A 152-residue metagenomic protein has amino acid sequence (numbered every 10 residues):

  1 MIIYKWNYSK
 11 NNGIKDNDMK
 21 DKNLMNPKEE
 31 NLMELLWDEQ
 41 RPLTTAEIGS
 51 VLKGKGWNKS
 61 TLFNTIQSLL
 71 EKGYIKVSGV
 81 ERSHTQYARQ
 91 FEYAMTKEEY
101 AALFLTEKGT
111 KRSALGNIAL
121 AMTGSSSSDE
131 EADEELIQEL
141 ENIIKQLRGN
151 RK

Functional and structural regions predicted by a protein language model:
I2-L35, E39, T96, K108-K111 (+3 more regions): Short alpha-helical segments that sit at the start of domains
D21-K28, V80-A102: Short, cationic-aromatic polyanion-contact patches
L32, F63-K72: Basic amphipathic alpha-helical segments that dock to polyanions
P42-V51: Short acidic, hydrophobic short linear motifs in intrinsically disordered regions
T45, S60-T61, T65: Ser/Thr-centric signal marking residues that sit in or immediately flank functional binding/regulatory motifs
S50-K59: Short helix-coil junctions and helix-kink-helix linkers
L70-R82: A short, conserved structural fragment
E98-G149: Amphipathic alpha-helical dimerization/coiled-coil segments that flank or bridge DNA-binding/regulatory modules
